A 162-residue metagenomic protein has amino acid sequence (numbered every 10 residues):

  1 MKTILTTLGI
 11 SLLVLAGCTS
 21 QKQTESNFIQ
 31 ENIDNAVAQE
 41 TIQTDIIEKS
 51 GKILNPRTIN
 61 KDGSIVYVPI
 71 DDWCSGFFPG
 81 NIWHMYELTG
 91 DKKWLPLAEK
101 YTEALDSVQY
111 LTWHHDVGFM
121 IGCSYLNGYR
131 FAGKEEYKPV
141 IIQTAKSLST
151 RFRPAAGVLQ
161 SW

Functional and structural regions predicted by a protein language model:
M1-N27: Bacterial Sec-dependent N-terminal signal peptides
K22-W162: Glycan-recognition and catalytic cores of secretory/periplasmic carbohydrate-active enzymes
